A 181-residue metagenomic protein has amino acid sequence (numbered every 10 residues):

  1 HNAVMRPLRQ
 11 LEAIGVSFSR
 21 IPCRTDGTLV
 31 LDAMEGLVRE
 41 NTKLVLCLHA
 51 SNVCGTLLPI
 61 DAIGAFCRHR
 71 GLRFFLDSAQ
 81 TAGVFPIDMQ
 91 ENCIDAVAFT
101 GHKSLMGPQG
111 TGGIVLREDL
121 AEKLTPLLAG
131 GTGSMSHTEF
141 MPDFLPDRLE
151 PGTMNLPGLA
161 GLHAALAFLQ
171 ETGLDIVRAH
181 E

Functional and structural regions predicted by a protein language model:
H1-E181: Pyridoxal 5′-phosphate
